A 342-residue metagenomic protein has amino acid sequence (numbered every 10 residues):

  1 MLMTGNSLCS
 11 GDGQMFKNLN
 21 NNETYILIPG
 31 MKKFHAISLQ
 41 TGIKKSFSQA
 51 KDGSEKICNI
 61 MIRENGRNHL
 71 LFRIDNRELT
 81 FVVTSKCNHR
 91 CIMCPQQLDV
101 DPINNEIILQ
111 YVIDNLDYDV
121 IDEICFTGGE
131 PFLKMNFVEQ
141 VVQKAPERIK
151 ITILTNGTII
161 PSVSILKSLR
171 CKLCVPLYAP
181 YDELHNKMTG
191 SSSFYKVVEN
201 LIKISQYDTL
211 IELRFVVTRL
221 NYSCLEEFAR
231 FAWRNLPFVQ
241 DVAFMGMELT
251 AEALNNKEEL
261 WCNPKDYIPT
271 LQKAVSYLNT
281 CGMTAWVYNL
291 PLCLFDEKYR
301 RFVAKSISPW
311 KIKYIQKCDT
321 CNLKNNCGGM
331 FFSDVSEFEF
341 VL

Functional and structural regions predicted by a protein language model:
M1-R77, E259, N263, T270 (+1 more regions): Flexible, acidic/Gly-rich N-terminal and inter-domain linker regions that tether and position cofactor-handling modules
N6-D12, L19-E23, G30, E297-L342: Flexible mid-to-C-terminal extensions adjoining Fe-S/redox cofactors in radical SAM and related proteins
F72-I107, K324-N325, G329-F331: Canonical Radical SAM [4Fe-4S] cluster-binding loop centered on the CxxxCxxC motif and its immediate flanking residues
C91, I153, V175, A274 (+1 more regions): Conserved, mostly hydrophobic/aromatic
P95-I107, D119-K134, A145-P161, R170-E199 (+2 more regions): Core AdoMet radical
N104-N115, S333-L342: Short cysteine/histidine-rich metal-coordination sites, predominantly Zn2+-binding motifs
I124, Y195-E258, N263-L290: Conserved C-terminal portion of the radical SAM core fold that forms the substrate/S-adenosylmethionine-binding
E139-I149, S223-Q240, D296-I312: Short, electropositive alpha-helical surface patch
